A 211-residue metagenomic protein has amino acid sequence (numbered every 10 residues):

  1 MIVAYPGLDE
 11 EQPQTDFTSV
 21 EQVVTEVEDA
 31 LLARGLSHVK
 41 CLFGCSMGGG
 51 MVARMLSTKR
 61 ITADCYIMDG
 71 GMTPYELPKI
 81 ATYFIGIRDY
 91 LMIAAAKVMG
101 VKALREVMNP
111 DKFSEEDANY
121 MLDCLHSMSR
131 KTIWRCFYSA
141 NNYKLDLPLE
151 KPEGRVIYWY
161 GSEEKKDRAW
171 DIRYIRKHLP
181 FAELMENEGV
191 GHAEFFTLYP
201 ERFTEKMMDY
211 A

Functional and structural regions predicted by a protein language model:
I2-C41: Active-site loop/oxyanion-hole signature of alpha/beta-hydrolase fold enzymes
L42-G44, D69: Short beta-strand immediately N-terminal to the catalytic nucleophile in serine-hydrolase-like folds
G44-V52: Gly/Ala-rich beta-loop-alpha elbow adjacent to hydrolase catalytic centers
S57, A63-I93: Flexible "cap/lid" loop of the alpha/beta hydrolase fold
L77-P78, K97-E150: Conserved alpha/beta-hydrolase catalytic His-Asp/Glu region
P152, Y158-Y160: Short beta-strand/loop motif that positions the catalytic acidic residue of the alpha/beta-hydrolase fold
K165-D171: Conserved alpha/beta-hydrolase "acid-adjacent" motif
N187-E201: Catalytic histidine-centered segment of alpha/beta-hydrolase-like enzymes
